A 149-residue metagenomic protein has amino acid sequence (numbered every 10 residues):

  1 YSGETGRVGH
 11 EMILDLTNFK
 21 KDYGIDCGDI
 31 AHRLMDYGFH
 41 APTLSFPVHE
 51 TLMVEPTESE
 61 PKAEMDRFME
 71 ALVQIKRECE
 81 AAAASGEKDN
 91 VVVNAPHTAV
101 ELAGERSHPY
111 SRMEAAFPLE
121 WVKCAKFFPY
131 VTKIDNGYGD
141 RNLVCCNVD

Functional and structural regions predicted by a protein language model:
Y1-D149: Non-catalytic terminal extensions of PLP-dependent enzymes
